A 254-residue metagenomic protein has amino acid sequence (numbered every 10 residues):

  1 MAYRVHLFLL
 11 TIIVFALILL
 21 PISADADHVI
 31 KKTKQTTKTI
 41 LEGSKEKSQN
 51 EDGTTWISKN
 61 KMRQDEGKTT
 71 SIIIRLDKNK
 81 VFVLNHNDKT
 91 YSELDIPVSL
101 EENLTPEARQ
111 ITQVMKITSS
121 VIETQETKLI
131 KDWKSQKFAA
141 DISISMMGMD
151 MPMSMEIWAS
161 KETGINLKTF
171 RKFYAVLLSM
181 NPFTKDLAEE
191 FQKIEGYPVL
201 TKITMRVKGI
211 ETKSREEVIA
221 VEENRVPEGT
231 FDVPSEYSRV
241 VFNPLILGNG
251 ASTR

Functional and structural regions predicted by a protein language model:
M1-V5: N-terminal secretory signal peptides that target proteins for export/translocation
L7-F8, T118: Short hydrophobic/aromatic segments of transmembrane alpha-helices and their interfaces
L10-L19: Bacterial N-terminal signal peptides
L19-D25: Compositionally biased, intrinsically disordered low-complexity regions used as flexible
D25-R254: Extended soluble regions of mature proteins
